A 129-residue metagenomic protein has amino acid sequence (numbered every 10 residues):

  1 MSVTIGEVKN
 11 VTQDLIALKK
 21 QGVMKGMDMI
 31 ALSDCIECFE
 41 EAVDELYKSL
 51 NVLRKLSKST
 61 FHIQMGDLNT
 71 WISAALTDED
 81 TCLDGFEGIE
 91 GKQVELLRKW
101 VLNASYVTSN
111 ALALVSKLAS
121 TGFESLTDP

Functional and structural regions predicted by a protein language model:
M1-P129: Folded extracytoplasmic luminal domains of secretory or organellar precursors
